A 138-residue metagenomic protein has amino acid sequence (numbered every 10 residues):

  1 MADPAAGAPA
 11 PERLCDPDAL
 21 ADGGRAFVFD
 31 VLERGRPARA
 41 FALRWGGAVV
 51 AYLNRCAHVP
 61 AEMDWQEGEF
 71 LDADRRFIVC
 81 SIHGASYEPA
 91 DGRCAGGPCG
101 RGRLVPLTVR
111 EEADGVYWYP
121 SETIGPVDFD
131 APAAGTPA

Functional and structural regions predicted by a protein language model:
M1-A73, E88-P89, R103-A138: N-terminal pre-ligand scaffold of iron-sulfur
C56, C80-H83: Short cysteine clusters
F70-C80, C94-R103: Short cysteine/histidine-rich metal-coordination sites, predominantly Zn2+-binding motifs
Y87-E88, G96: Short beta-strand His + acidic residue motifs that chelate non-heme Fe in jelly-roll/DSBH and cupin folds
